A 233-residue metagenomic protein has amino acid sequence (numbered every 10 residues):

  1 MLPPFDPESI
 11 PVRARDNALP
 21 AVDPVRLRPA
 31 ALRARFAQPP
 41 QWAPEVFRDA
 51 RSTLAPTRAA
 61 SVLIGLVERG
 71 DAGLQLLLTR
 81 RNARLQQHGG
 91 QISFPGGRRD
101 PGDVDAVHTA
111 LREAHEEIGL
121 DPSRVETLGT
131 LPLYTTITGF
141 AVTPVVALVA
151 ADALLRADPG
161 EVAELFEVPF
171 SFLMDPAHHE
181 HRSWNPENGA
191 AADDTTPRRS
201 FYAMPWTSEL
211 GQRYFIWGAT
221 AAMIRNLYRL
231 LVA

Functional and structural regions predicted by a protein language model:
M1-S93, R98-E116, L120-T143, L148-D152 (+2 more regions): N-terminal leader/linker segments that precede catalytic domains of diphosphate-processing enzymes
T143, A157-S200: Amphipathic alpha-helical blocks and their helix-capping loop/short-beta junctions
